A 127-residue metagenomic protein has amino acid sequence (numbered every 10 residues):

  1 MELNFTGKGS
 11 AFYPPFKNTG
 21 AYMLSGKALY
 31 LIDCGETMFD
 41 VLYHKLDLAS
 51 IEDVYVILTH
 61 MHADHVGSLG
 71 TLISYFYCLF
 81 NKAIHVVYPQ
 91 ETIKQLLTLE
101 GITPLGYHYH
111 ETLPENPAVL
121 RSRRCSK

Functional and structural regions predicted by a protein language model:
M1, G26-A28, K82, Y107-H110: A generic structural motif
M1-L46: Conserved beta-strand hairpin/beta-sheet module of binuclear metal-dependent hydrolase folds, prominently
G9-A11, A63, I93: Short histidine/acidic/glycine/proline-rich micro-motifs that form metal- and phosphate-coordinating active-site loops
P15, M38-Y43, V66-T71, E91-Q95 (+1 more regions): Low-complexity, flexible helical/coil segments
Y22-G26, S50-D53, Y75-Y77, L105-H108: Short, low-complexity, polar/charged sequence segments that are solvent-exposed and flexible
T37-V87: Active-site metal-binding motif and surrounding structural segment of the metallo-beta-lactamase
A83-K127: Metallo-beta-lactamase
